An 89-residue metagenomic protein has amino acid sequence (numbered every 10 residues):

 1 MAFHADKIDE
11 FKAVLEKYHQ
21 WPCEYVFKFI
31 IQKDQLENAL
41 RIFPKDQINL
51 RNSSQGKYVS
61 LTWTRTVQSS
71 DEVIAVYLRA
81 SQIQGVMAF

Functional and structural regions predicted by a protein language model:
M1-S60, T66-F89: Long, contiguous binding/interaction regions
